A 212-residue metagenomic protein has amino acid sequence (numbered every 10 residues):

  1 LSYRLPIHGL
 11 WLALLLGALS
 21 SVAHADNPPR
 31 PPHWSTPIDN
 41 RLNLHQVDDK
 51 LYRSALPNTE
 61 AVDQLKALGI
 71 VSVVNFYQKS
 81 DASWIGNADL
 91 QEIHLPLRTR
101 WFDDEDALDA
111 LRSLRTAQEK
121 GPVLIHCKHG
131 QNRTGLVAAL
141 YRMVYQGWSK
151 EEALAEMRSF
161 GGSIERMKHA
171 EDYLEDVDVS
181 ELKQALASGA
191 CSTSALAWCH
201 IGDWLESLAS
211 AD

Functional and structural regions predicted by a protein language model:
L1, L19-S20: Intrinsically disordered, low-complexity segments enriched in Ser/Pro/Gly/Ala and basic residues
L1-W11: Bacterial N-terminal signal peptides that target proteins for export
L15, S21-V123, L136-D212: Cys-dependent protein tyrosine phosphatase-like superfamily
C127: Short cysteine clusters
G130: Substrate/cofactor-recognition hotspot
R133: Conserved lysine of the Walker
